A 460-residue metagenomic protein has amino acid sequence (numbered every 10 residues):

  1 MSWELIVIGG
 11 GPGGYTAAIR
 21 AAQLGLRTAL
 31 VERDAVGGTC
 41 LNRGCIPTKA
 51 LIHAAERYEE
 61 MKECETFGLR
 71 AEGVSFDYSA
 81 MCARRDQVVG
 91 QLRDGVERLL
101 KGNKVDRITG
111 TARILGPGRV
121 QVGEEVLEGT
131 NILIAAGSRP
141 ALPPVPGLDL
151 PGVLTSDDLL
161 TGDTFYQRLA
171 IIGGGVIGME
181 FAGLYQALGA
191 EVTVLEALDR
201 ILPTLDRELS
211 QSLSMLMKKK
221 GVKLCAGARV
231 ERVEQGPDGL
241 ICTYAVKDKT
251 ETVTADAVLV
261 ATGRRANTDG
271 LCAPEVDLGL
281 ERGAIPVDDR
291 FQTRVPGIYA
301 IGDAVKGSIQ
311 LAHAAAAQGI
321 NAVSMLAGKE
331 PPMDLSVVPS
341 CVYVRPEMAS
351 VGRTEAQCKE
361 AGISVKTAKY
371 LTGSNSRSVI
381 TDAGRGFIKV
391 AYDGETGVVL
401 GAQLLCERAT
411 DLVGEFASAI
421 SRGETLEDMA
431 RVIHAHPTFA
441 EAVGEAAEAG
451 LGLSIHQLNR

Functional and structural regions predicted by a protein language model:
M1-W3, G123-N131, D248-A257, R294: Core beta-strand elements of the Rossmann-like FAD/NAD(P) dinucleotide-binding domain in flavoenzyme oxidoreductases
S2-W3, I19-L26, V31-F165, T193 (+7 more regions): Glycine-rich flavin
I8-G13, A17-D34, T39, I46 (+4 more regions): Flexible, glycine-rich terminal cap/loop adjacent to redox cofactors in electron-transfer oxidoreductases
P47, V120, A266, T293 (+2 more regions): Hydrophobic "anchor" residues
D106-T109, R113-Q121, L188-D289, R353 (+2 more regions): A Rossmann-like FAD-binding core segment of flavoenzymes
D149-Q167, T252-M325: FAD-site-proximal beta/loop scaffold in flavoenzymes
D163-L205: Rossmann-like NAD(P)H-binding beta-loop-alpha module
